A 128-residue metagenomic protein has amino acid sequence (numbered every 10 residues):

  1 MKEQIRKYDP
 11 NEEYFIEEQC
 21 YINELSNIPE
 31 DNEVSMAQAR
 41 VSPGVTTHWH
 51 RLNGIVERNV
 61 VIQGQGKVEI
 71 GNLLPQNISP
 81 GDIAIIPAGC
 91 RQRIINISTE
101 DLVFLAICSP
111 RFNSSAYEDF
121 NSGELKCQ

Functional and structural regions predicted by a protein language model:
M1-V34, A116-Q128: A short, N-terminal "cap"/entry segment at the start of jelly-roll beta-barrel domains of the cupin/DSBH fold
E24, A37-N53: Conserved short histidine dyad/triad with adjacent acidic residue
V45, G54-I55, L74, C90-R91 (+1 more regions): A generic "binding-loop/recognition-motif" signal
H48-W49, V68-E69, I86, Q92-T99: Short beta-strand His + acidic residue motifs that chelate non-heme Fe in jelly-roll/DSBH and cupin folds
G54-G66: Glycine- and acidic-residue-biased ligand/ion/polar-headgroup-sensing regions
R58, I85, E100-A116: A short hydrophobic beta-strand segment most commonly corresponding to one strand of the jelly-roll/cupin
N72-A88: Short acidic-glycine-tyrosine-enriched beta hairpin
